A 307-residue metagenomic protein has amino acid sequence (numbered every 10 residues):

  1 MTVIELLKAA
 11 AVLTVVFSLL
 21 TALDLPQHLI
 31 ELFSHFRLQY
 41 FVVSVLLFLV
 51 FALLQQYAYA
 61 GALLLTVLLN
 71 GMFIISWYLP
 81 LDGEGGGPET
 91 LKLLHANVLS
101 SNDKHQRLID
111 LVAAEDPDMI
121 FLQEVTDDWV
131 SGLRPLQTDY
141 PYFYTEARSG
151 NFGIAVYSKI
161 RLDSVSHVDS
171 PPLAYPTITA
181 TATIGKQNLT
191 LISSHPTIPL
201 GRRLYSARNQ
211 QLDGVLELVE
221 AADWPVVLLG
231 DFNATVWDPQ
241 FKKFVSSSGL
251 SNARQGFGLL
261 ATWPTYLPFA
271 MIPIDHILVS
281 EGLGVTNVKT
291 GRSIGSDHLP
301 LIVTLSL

Functional and structural regions predicted by a protein language model:
E5-F51: Membrane-embedded alpha-helical segments of integral membrane proteins
Y40, Q56-A58: Membrane-helix interface segments
L53, A60-A114, S131: N-terminal signal-anchor transmembrane helix
L53-L54, L307: Short, hydrophobic alpha-helical segments
L93, L99-A113, L122-L307: Soluble catalytic domains of enzymes that build or remodel membrane lipids, polysaccharides, and related
D118: Short acidic/polar active-site loop segments enriched in Thr and Asp
